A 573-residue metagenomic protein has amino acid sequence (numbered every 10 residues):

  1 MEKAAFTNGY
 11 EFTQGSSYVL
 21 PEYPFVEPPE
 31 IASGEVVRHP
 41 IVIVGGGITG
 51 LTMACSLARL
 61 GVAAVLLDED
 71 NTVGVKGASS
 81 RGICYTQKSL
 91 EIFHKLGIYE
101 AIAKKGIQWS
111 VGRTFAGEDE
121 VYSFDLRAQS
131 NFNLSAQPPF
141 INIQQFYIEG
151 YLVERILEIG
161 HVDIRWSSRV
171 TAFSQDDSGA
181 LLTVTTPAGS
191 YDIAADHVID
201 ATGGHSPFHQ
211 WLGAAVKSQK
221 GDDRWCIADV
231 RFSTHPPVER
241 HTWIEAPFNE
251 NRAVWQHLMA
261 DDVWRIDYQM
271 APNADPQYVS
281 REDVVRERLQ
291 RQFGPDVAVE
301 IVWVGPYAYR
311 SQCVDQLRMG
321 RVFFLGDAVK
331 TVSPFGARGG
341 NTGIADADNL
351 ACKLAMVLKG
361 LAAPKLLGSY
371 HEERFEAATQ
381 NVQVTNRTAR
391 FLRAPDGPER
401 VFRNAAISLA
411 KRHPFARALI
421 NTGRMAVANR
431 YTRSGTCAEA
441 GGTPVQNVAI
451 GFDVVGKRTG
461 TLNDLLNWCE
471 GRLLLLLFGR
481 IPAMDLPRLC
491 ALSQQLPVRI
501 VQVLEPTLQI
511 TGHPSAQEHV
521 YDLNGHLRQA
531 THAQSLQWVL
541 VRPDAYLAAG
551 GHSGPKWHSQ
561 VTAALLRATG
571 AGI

Functional and structural regions predicted by a protein language model:
M1-V44, A58-L60, A116-D119, S123 (+7 more regions): Helical substrate-recognition/capping region of FAD-dependent monooxygenase/halogenase enzymes
A4-F12, K76-R155: Active-site-adjacent segment of FAD-dependent monooxygenases/related oxidoreductases
Y18-L20, P276-T342, A362, V384 (+4 more regions): FAD/FMN-dependent oxidoreductases across multiple families
V37-H39, A188-H197: Core beta-strand elements of the Rossmann-like FAD/NAD(P) dinucleotide-binding domain in flavoenzyme oxidoreductases
G45-I48, Q145: Glycine-rich Rossmann-fold phosphate-binding loop(s) that bind the pyrophosphate of adenine dinucleotide cofactors
A58-S80: Glycine-rich FAD pyrophosphate-binding loop
E120, E154, H197, A201-Y309: Conserved FAD-binding catalytic core of PHBH/FMO-like flavoproteins
W166-A180, Y307: A conserved short coil-to-beta-strand element within the FAD-binding core of flavoproteins
